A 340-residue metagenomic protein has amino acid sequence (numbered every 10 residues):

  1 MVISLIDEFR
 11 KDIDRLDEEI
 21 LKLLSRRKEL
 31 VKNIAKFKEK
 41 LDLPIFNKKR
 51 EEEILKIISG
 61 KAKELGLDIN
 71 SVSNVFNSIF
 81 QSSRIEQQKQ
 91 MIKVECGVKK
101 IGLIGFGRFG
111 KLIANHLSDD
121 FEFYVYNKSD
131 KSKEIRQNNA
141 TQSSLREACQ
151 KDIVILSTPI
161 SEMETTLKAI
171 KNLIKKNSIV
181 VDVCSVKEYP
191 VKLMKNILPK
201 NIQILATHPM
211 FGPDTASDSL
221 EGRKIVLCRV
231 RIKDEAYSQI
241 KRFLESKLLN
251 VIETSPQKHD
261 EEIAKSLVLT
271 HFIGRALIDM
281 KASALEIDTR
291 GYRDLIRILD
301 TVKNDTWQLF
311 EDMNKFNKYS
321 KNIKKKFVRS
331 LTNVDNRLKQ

Functional and structural regions predicted by a protein language model:
M1-C96: Extended, charge-rich alpha-helical interface modules
I101-G105: Conserved N-terminal Rossmann-fold NAD(P)-binding element of oxidoreductases
F109: Hydrophobic/small residue at the entry helix of a nucleotide-binding pocket
L112, D119-Q137: NAD(P)-binding Rossmann-fold cofactor-contacting core
Q137-K151: Short acidic low-complexity segments
A148-C149, I153-I197: Rossmann-fold NAD(P) dinucleotide-binding segment
V186-N250: Rossmann-fold dinucleotide-binding core
V251-Q340: An accessory alpha-helical subdomain
